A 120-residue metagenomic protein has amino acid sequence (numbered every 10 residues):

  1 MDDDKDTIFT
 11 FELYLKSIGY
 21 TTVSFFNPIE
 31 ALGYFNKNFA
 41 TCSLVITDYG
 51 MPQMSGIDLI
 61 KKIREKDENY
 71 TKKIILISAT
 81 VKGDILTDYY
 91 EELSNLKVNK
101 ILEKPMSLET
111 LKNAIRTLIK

Functional and structural regions predicted by a protein language model:
D2, D48: Active-site residues of response regulator receiver
K5-V23, L96: Two-component/phosphorelay signaling modules centered on CheY-like receiver
D6, N27-E30, S55-K61: Acidic catalytic/metal-coordinating carboxylates
S24-L44: Acidic, metal-coordinating helix/loop segments flanking the phosphotransfer/catalytic sites of two-component signaling
G33, I57-Y70: Short amphipathic alpha-helix used as the core "switch/output" element in two-component signaling
M51: Receiver (REC) domain active-site loop signature in two-component systems and cognate sites in sensor histidine kinases
I77-A79: Hydrophobic/aromatic residues positioned on beta-strands within the core alpha/beta folds
E103-I115: C-terminal output helix
